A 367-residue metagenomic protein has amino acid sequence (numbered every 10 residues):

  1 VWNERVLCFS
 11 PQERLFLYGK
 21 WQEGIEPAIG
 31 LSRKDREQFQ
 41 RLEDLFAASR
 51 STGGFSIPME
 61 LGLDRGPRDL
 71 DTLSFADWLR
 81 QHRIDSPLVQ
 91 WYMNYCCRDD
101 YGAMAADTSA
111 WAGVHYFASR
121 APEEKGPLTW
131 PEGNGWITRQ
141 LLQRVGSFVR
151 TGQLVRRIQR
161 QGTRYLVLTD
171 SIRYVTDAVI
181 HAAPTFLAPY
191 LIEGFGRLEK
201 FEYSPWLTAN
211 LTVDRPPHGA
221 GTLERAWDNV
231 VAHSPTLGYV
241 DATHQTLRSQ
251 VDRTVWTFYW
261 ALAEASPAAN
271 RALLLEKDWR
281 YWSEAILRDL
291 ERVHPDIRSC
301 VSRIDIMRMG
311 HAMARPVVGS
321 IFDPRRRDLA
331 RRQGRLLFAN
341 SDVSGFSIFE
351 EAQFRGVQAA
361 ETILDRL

Functional and structural regions predicted by a protein language model:
V1-S51, R65: Dinucleotide-binding Rossmann-like beta1-alpha1 core, especially the glycine-rich loop that anchors the ADP
V1-Y18, D85-M93, Y203, H218-L223 (+1 more regions): A short alpha-helix-loop-beta-strand transition element characteristic of N-terminal alpha/beta dinucleotide-binding
W2, T176-D177, V301: Local beta-strand N-terminus motif with an aromatic residue
G24-E26, R164, H218-L367: Conserved flavin/dinucleotide-binding core of flavoenzymes
F55-R157, Q161-R164: Active-site/ligand-binding neighborhood in enzyme catalytic cores
E60-R68, E124-W130, F195-E202, A268-D278 (+1 more regions): Active-site rim elements
T151-T257, A261, V293: Mid-domain catalytic core of redox enzymes that form a hydrophobic substrate pocket/lid adjacent to a catalytic redox
